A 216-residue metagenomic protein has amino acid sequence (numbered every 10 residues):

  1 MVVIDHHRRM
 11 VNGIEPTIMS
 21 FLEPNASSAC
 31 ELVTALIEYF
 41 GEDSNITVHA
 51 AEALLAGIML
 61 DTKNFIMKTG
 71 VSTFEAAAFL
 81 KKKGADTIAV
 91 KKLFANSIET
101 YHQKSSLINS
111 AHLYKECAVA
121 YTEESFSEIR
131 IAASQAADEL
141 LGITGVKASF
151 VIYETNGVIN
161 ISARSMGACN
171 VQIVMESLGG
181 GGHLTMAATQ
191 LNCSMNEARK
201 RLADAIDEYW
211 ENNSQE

Functional and structural regions predicted by a protein language model:
V2-I4, M19-L22, A118, F150-I152: Hydrophobic/aromatic beta-strand patches that form the interior of the parallel beta-sheet core in alpha/beta enzyme
V2-V3, V33, V146: Hydrophobic aliphatic residue packing
H6-A76: Short alpha-helices
L55, L60-E216: Hydrophobic helix-and-loop "lid/oligomerization" segment in the mid-to-C-terminal part of catalytic domains
